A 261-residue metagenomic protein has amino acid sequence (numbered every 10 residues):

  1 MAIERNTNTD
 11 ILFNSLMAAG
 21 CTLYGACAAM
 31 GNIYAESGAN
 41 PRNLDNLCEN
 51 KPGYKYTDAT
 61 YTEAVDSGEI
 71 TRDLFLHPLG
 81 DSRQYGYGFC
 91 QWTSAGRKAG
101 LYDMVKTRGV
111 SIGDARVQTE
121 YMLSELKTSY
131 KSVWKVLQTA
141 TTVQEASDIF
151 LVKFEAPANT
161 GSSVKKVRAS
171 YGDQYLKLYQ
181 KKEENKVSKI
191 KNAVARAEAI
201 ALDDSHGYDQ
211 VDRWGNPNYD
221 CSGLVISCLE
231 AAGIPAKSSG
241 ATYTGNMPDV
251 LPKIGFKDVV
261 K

Functional and structural regions predicted by a protein language model:
A2-A18, Y24, A28-G31, N46-Y54 (+1 more regions): N-terminal capping segments
R5, K98-I190: Non-catalytic cell-wall polysaccharide-engagement segments
L16-C21, L44, A64-G80, R97-G100 (+5 more regions): ...with weaker cross-activation on analogous glycine-rich loops/strands in unrelated enzymes
C21-C27, G38, S129, E145: Loop/turn elements at helix/coil->beta-strand transitions in domains of secreted/extracellular proteins
A28-G31, G88-T93, Q118-E125, I149-F150 (+1 more regions): Structural recognition of the beta-strand scaffold that forms the well-ordered cores of secreted hydrolase catalytic
E36-L44, S132, A156-G161, D203-H206 (+1 more regions): Secretory-pathway/luminal and periplasmic proteins that interact with or process carbohydrate-rich
E49-D66, D81-L101: Substrate-binding/active-site groove segments that recognize and process beta-1,4-linked N-acetyl-hexosamine
A59, E63-H77, S124-L126, W134 (+1 more regions): The structured alpha-helical core of multi-pass membrane proteins
